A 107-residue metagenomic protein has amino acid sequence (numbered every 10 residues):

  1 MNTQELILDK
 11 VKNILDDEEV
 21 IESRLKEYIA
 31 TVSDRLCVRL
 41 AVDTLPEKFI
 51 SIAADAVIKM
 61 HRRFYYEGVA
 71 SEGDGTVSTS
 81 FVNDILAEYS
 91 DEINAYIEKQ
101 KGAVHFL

Functional and structural regions predicted by a protein language model:
M1-S51, D91-L107: Conserved short "hinge" loops at termini or chain/domain junctions
Q4, D17, A54, S71-G73 (+1 more regions): Intrinsic disorder/low-complexity signal
I21, V42, V57, F64-Y66: Sparse, context-dependent recognition of short Cys/His-centered cofactor- or disulfide-binding micro-motifs
F49-M60: Short, structured protein-protein interaction patches enriched in aromatics and acidic/basic residues, typified by
K59-L107: Short loop/turn elements at secondary-structure junctions
